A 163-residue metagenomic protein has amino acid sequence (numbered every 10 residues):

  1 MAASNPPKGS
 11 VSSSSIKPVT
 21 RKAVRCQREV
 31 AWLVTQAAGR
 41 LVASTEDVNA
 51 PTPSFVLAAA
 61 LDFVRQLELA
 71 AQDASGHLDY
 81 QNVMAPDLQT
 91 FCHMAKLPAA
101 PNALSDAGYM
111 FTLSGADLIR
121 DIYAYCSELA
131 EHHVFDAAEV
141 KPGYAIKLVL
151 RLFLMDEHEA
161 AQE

Functional and structural regions predicted by a protein language model:
A2-V42, N82-A124: Short Lys/Arg-rich basic patches
S44-L78, L129-E163: Short, basic amphipathic alpha-helical segments that act as recognition/interaction helices in nucleic-acid-binding
